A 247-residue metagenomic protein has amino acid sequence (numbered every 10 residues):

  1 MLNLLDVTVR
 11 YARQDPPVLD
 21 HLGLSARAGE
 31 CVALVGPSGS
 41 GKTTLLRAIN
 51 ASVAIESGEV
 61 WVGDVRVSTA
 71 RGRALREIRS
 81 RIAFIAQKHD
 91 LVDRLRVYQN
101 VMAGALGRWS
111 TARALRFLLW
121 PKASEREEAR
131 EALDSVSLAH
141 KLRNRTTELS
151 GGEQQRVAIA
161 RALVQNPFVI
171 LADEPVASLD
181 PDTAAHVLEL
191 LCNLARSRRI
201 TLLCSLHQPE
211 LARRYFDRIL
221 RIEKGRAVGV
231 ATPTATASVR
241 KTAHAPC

Functional and structural regions predicted by a protein language model:
V35-P37: The feature captures the beta-strand-to-loop junction immediately N-terminal to the Walker
N50: Helix-to-loop junction immediately C-terminal to a conserved catalytic motif
E59-E77, L118-L119: ABC ATPase NBD Q-loop/coupling interface
R66, W109-K141: Conserved ABC ATPase "signature" region
R145-L149, E153: Conserved ABC ATPase signature
I170-D173: Catalytic Walker B motif of ABC-type/P-loop ATPase nucleotide-binding domains
L206-H207: H-loop/switch region of ABC-family ATPase nucleotide-binding domains
